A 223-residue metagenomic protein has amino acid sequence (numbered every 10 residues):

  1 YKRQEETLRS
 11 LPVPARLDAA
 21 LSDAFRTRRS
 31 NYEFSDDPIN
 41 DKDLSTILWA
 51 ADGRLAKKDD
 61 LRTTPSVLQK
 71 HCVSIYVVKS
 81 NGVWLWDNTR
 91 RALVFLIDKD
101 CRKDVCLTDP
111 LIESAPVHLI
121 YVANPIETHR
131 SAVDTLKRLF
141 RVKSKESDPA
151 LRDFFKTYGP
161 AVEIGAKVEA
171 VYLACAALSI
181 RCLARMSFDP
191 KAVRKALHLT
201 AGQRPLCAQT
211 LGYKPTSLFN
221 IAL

Functional and structural regions predicted by a protein language model:
K2-V117, N124, A196-L197, F219-L223: N-terminal amphipathic, basic helical "cap/leader" segment at the start of enzyme domains
V13, R204-L223: C-terminal helix-cap and adjacent tail motif
R28, I47, I75, V117-T128 (+3 more regions): Small-aliphatic-rich amphipathic alpha-helix that forms the alpha element of a beta-alpha
V67, R181-R185, A201: Short, surface-exposed helix-loop/turn micro-motifs enriched in polar/charged residues
L93-F95, C182, P205: Residue-level detector of beta-propeller blades
S131-V133, A222: Short aromatic-enriched loop/helix-cap "lid" or pocket-rim segments at secondary-structure transitions that line
A196, G202-R204: Ligand-binding "clamshell"
